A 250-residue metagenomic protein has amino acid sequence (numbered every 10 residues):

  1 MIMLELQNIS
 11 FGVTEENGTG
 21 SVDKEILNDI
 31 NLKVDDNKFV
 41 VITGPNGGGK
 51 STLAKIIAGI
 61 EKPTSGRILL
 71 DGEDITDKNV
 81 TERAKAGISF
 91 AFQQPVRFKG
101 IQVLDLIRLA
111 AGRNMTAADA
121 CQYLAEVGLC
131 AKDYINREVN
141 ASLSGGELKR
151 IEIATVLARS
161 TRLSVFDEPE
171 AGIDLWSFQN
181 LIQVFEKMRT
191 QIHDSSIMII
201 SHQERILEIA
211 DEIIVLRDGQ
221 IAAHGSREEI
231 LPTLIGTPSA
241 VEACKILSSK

Functional and structural regions predicted by a protein language model:
L4, E25-D29: Conserved structural motif at the start of ABC-family nucleotide-binding domains
T43-P45: The feature captures the beta-strand-to-loop junction immediately N-terminal to the Walker
A58: Helix-to-loop junction immediately C-terminal to a conserved catalytic motif
G66-E73, D119: Conserved ABC transporter NBD signature motif
D74-S89, L234: ABC ATPase NBD coupling module
Q94, G100-T116: Q-loop/switch helix immediately C-terminal to the Walker
V165-P169, W176: Walker B catalytic motif
